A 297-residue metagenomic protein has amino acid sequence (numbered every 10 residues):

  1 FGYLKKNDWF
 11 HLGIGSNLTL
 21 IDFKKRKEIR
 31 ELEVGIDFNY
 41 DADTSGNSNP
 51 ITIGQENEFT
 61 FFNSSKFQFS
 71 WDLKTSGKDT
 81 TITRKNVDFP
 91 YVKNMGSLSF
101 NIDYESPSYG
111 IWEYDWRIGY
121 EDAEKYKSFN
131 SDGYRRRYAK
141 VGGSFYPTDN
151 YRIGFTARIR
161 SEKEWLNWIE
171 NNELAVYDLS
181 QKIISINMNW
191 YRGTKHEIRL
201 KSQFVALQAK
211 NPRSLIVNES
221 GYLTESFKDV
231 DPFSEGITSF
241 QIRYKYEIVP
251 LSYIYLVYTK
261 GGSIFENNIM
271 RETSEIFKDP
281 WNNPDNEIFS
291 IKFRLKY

Functional and structural regions predicted by a protein language model:
F1-Y297: Exposed, low-structure sequence patches enriched in small/polar residues
